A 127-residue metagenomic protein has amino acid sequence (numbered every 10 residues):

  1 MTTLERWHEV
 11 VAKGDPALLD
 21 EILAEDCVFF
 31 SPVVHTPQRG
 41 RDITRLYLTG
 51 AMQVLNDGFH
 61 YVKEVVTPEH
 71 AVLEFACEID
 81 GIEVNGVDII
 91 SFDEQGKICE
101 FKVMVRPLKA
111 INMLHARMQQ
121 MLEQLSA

Functional and structural regions predicted by a protein language model:
M1-E25: Short acidic-aromatic low-complexity motifs
L4-V10, P37, V72, I98: Generic alpha-helical hydrophobic packing signal
R6, L18, I43, A110-M113 (+1 more regions): Exposed alpha-helical structural elements
R6, S31-V34, C77: A general structural-boundary detector
A12, Q38, V84: Short glycine/serine/threonine-biased micro-segments
P16-P68: A solvent-exposed, acidic/Ser-Thr-rich amphipathic alpha-helical stretch
T49-A127: A beta-strand edge to alpha-helix "cap/lid" segment located at domain peripheries
